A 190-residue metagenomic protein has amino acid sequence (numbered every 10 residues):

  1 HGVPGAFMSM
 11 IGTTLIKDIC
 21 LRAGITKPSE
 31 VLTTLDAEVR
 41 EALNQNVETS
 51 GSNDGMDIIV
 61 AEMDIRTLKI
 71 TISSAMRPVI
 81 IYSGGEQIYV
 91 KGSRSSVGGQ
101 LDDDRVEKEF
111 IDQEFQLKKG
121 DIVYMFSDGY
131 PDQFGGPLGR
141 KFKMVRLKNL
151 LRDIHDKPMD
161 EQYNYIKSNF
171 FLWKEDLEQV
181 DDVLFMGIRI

Functional and structural regions predicted by a protein language model:
G2-P4, T13-I190: Conserved subregion of the PPM/PP2C metallophosphatase catalytic domain
M10: Intrinsically disordered, low-complexity terminal tails/loops enriched in metal-binding residues
